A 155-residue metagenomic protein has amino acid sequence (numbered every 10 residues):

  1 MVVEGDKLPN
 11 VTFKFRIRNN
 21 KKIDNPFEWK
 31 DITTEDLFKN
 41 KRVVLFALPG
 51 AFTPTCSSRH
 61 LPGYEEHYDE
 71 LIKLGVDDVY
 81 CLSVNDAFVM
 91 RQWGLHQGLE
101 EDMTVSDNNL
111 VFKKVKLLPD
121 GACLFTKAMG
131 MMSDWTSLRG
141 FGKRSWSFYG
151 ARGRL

Functional and structural regions predicted by a protein language model:
M1-L155: Chalcogenol-based redox active-site neighborhoods
